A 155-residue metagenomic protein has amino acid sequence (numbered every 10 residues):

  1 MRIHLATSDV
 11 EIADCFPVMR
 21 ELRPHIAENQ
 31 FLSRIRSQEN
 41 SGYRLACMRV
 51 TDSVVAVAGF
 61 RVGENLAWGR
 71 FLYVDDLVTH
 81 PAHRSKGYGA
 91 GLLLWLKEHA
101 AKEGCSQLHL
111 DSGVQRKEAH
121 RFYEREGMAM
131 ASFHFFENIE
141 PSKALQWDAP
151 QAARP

Functional and structural regions predicted by a protein language model:
M1-D9, K143-P155: Conserved N-terminal entry element of GNAT/NAT acetyltransferase domains
R2-G69, L93-L94, N138-I139: Acetyl-CoA-dependent GNAT
R44, S106, A129: Short acidic/polar active-site loop segments enriched in Thr and Asp
E64-V74, R84, M130-A131: A conserved beta-turn-beta hairpin within the catalytic core of GNAT-like acetyltransferases that forms part
T79, S85-E98, R125: Conserved acetyl-CoA-binding loop-helix of GNAT-fold acetyltransferases
A100-S112: Conserved GNAT acetyl-CoA-binding A-motif
H109-A119, F136-N138: Conserved beta-strand-loop-alpha-helix junction that forms the acyl-donor binding cleft
V114, Y123-F133: Conserved acetyl-CoA-binding loop of GNAT-fold acetyltransferases
